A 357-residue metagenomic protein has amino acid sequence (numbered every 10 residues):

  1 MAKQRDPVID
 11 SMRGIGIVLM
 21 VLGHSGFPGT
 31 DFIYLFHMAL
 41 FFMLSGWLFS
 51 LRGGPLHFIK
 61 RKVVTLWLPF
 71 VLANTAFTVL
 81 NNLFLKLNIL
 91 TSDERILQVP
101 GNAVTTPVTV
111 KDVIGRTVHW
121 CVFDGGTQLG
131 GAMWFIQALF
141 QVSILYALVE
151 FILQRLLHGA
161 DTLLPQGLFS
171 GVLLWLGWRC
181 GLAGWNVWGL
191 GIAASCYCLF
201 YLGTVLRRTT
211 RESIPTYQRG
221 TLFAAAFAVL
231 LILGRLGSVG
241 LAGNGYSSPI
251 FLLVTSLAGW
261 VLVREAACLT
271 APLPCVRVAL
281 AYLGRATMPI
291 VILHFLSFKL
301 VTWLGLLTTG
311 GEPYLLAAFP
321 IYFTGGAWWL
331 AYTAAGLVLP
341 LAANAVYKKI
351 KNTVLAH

Functional and structural regions predicted by a protein language model:
M1-H357: Alpha-helical transmembrane segments and their immediate juxtamembrane cytosolic regions
